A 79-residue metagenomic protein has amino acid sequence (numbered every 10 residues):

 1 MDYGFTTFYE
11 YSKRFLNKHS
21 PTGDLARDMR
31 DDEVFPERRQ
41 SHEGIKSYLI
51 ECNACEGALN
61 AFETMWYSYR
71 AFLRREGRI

Functional and structural regions predicted by a protein language model:
D2-L25: N-terminal acidic leader/helix
Y11, F15, D28, Y48 (+1 more regions): Residues that form generic nucleotide/phosphate-binding pockets
K13-N17, V34, I50, A54: Amphipathic alpha-helical interaction elements
P21-G44: Short linear, low-complexity motifs centered on an aromatic residue
D31-D32, M65, Y69-F72: N-terminal, charged low-complexity regulatory/assembly segments
R39-S68: Short, charged early-sequence alpha-helical segments and their helix-coil boundaries
E76-I79: Short acidic DE-rich linear segments
